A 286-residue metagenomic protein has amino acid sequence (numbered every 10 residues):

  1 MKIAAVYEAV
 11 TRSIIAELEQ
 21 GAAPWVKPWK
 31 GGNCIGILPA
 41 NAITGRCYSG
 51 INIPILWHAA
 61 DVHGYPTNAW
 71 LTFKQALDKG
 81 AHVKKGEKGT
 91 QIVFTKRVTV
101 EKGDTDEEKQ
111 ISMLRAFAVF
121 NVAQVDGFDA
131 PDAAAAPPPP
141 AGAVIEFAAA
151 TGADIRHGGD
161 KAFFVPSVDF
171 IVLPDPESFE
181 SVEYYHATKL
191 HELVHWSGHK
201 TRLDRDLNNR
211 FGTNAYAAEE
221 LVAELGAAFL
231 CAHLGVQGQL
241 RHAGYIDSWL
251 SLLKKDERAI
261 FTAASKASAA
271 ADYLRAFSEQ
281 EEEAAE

Functional and structural regions predicted by a protein language model:
M1-E286: N-terminal accessory/interface modules of nucleic-acid-binding and processing proteins
